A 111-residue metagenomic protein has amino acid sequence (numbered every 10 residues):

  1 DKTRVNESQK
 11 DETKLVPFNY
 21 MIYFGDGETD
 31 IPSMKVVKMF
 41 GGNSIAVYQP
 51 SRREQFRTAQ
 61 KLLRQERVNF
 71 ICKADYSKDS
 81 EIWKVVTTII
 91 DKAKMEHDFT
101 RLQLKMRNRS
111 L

Functional and structural regions predicted by a protein language model:
D1-L111: C-terminal cap/substrate-recognition subdomain and adjoining C-terminal extension of metal-dependent phosphatase-like
